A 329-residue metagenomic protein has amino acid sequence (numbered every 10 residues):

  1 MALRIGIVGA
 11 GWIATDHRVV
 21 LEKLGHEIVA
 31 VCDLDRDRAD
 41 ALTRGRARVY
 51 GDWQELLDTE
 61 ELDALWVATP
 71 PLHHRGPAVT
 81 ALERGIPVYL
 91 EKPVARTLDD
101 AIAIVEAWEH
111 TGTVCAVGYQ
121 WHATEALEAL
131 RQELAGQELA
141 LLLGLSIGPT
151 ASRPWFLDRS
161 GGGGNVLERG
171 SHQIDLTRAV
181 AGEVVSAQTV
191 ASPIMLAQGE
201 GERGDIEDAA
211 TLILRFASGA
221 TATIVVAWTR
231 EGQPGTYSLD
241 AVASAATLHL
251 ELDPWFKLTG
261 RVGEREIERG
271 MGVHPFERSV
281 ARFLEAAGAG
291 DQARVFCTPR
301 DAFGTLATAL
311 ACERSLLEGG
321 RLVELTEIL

Functional and structural regions predicted by a protein language model:
M1, I7, A64-W66, A217 (+1 more regions): C-terminal helix-rich "cap/oligomerization" subdomain common to oxidoreductases
M1-G45: N-terminal Rossmann-like dinucleotide-binding module
I7, H17, A47-A107: Beta-loop-alpha module in the N-terminal Rossmann-like domain of NAD(P)-dependent dehydrogenases, especially those
G51, L90, C115-V117, L143 (+1 more regions): Hydrophobic residues in well-ordered beta-strands that form the structural core
A103-Q120, Q137-G144: Rossmann-fold dehydrogenase core element
W121-R203, G319: Predominantly a Rossmann-like dinucleotide-binding segment in NAD(P)-dependent oxidoreductases
D175-W255, V280-A289: Contiguous beta-strand/loop segments that form the cofactor/metal-binding neighborhood of enzyme cores
